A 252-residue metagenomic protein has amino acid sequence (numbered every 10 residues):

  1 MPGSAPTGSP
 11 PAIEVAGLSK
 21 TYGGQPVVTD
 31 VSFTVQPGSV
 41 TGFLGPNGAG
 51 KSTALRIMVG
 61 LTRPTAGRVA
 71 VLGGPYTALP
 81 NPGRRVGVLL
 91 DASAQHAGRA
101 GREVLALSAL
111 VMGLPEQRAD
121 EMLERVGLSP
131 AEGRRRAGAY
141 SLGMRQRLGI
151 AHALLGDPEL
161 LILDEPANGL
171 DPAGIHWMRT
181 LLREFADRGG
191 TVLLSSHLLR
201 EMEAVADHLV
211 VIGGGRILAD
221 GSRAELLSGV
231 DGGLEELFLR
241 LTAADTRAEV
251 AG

Functional and structural regions predicted by a protein language model:
V59: Helix-to-loop junction immediately C-terminal to a conserved catalytic motif
G67-P82: Conserved ABC transporter NBD signature motif
A106, L110, E116-E132: Conserved ABC ATPase "signature" region
L161-E165: Catalytic Walker B motif of ABC-type/P-loop ATPase nucleotide-binding domains
D220-G221: ABC ATPase "signature
